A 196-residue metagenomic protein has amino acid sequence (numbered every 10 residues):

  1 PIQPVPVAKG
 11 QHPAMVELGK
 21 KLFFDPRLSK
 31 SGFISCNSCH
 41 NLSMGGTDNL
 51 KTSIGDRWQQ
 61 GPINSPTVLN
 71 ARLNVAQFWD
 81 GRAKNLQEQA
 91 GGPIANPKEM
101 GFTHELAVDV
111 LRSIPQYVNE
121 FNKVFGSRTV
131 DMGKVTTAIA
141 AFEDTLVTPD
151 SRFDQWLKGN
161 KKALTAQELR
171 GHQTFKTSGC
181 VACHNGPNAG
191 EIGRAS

Functional and structural regions predicted by a protein language model:
P1-R194: Periplasmic c-type cytochrome electron-transfer domains
